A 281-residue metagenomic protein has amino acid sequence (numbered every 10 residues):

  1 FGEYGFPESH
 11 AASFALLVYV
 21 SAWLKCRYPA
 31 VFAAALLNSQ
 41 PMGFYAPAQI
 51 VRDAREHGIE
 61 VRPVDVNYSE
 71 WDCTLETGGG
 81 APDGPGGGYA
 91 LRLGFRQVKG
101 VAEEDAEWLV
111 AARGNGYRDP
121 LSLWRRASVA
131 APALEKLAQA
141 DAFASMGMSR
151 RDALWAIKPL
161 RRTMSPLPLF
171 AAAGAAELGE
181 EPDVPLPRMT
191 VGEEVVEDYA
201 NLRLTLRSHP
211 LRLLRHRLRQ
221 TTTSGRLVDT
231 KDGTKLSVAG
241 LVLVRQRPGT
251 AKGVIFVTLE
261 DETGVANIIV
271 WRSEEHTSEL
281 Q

Functional and structural regions predicted by a protein language model:
F1-E274, S278: Noncatalytic, beta-rich nucleic-acid-contacting surfaces in large DNA/RNA-processing enzymes
